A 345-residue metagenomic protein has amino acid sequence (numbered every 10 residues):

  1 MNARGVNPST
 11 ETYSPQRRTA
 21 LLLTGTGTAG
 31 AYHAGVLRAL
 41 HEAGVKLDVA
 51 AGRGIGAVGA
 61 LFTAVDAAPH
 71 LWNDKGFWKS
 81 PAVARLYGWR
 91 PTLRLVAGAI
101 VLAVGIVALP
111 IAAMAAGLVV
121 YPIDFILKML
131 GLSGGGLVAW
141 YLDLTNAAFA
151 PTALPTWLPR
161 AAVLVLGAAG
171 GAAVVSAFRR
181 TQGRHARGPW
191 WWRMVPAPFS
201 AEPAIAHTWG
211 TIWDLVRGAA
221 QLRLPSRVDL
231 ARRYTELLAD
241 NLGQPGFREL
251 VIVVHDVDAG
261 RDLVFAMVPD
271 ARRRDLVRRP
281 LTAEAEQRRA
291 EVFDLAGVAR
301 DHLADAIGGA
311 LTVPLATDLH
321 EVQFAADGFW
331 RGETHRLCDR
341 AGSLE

Functional and structural regions predicted by a protein language model:
M1-R53, L61-E345: Patatin-like phospholipase
